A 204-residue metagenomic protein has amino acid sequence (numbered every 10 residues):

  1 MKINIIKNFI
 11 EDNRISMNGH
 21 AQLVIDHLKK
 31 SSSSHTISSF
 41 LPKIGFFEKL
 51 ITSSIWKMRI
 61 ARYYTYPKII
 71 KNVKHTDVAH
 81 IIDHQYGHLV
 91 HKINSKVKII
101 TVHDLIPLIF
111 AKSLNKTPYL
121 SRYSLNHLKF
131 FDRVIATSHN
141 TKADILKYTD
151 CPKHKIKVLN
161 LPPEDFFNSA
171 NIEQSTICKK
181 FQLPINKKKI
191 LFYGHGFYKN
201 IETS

Functional and structural regions predicted by a protein language model:
M1-S204: Carbohydrate transferase catalytic cores enriched for Leloir-type hexosyltransferases
